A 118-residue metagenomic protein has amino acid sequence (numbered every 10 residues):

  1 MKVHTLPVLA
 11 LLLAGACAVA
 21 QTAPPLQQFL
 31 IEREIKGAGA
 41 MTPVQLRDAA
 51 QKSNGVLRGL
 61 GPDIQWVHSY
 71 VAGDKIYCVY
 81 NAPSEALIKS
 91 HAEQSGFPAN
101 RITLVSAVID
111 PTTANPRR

Functional and structural regions predicted by a protein language model:
H4-T5, L11-L13, C17-R58, Q65 (+1 more regions): Short S/T/G/P-rich N-terminal loop/turn motif that feeds into the first structured element of a domain
A14, L60, G96-P98: Short, structurally constrained coil/turn elements that cap an alpha-helix or connect an alpha-helix to the following
L30-E34, W66-A92: Short, well-ordered beta-strand segments in beta-rich or mixed alpha/beta enzyme and ligand-binding folds
N54, I76-Y80, S84, N100 (+1 more regions): Short amphipathic alpha-helical patches
P62-H68, R101: A short linear hydrophobic-aromatic micro-motif
G73, V108-I109: Short secondary-structure capping/turn micro-motifs that flank functional sites
P83-V108: An amphipathic, aromatic/His-enriched active-site/gating alpha helix that lines ligand/cofactor pockets
